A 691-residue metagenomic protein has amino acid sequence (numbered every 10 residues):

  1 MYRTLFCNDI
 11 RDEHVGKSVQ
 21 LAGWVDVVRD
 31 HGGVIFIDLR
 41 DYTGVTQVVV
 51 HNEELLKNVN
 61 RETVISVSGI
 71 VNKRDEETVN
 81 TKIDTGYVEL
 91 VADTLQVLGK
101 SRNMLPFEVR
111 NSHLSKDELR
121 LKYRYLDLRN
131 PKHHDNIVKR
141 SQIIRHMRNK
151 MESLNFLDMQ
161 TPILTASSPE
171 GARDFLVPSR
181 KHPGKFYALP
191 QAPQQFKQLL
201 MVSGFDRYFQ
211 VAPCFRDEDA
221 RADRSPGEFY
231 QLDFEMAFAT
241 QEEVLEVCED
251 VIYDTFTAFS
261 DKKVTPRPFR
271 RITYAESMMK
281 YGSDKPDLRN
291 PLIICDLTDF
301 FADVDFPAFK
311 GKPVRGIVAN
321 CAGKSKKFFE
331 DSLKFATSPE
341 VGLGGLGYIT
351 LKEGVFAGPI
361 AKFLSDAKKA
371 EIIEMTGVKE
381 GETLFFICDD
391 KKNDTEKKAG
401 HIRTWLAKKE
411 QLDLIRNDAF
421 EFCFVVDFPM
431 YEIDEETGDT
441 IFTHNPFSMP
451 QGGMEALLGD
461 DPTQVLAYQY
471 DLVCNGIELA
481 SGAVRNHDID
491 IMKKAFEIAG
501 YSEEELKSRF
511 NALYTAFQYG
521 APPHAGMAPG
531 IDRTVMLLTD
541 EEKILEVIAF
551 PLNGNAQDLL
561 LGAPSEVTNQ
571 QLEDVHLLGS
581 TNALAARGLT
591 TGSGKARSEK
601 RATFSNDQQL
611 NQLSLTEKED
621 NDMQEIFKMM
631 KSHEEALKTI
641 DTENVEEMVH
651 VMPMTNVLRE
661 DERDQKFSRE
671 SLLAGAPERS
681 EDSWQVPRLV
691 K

Functional and structural regions predicted by a protein language model:
M1-S598: Class II aminoacyl-tRNA synthetase catalytic cores and aaRS-like
G23, I252, Q608, M623 (+1 more regions): Short amphipathic alpha-helical/adjacent loop interface patches that line ligand and macromolecule-binding sites
Q160-T161, K263, E546-V547, E619-D620 (+1 more regions): Short conserved catalytic/interaction loops centered on acidic-Pro-aromatic/His motifs
E276, K280-S283, I626-A636: Alpha-helical scaffold segments in carbohydrate-active enzymes
K507-F510, D620, Q624-K628: Short, well-structured alpha-helical segments
T590, E599-D620: Arg/Lys-rich, positively charged N-terminal/basic patches that mediate binding to nucleic acids
L610-L613, E617-N621, N644-M648, G675-A676: Unchanged
K628-K691: Long, charge-enriched, surface-exposed interaction segments in small proteins/subunits
